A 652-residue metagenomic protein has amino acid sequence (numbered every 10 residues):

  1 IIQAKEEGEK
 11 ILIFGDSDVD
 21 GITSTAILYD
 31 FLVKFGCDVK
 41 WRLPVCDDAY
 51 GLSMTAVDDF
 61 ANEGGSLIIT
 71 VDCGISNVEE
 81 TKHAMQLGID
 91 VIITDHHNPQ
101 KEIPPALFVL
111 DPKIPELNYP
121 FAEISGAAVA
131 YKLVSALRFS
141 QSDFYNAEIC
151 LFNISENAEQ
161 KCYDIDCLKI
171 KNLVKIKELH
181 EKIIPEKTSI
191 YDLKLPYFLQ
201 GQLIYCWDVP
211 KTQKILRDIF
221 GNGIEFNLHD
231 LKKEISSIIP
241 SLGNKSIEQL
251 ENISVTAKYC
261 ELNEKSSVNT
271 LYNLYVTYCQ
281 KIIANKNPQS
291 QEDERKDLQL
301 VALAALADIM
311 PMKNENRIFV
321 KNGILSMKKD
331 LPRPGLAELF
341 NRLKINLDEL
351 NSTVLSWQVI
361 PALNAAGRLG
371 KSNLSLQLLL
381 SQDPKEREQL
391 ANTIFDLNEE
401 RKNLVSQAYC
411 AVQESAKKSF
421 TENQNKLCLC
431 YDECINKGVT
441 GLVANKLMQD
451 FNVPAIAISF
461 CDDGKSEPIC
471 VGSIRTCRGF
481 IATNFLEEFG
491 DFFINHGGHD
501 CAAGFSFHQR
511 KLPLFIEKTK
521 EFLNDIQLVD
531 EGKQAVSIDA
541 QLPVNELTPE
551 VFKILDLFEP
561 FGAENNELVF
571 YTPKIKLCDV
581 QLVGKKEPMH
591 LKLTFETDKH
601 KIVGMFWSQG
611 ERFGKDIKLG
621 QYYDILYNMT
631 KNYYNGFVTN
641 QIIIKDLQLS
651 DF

Functional and structural regions predicted by a protein language model:
I2, E6-L12, S17-T23, Y29-E102 (+4 more regions): N-terminal small/polar loop signature for handling phosphorylated ligands or for N-terminal nucleophile
G15-S24, L303-N316, E349-Q377, C434-Q449 (+4 more regions): Conserved phosphate/anionic-ligand binding catalytic regions in large, soluble enzymes, centered on
K82, L369, K418-Q424, L429-S537 (+1 more regions): Glycine-rich, acidic loop segments that terminate in or are immediately followed by a histidine
G126-A136, L216, I247-E294, L303 (+1 more regions): Acidic, Mg2+-coordinating catalytic module of metal-dependent nucleases/exonucleases that use a two-metal-ion mechanism
Y145-N172: Gly/Thr-rich phosphate-binding beta-strand-loop-beta motif of the actin/hexokinase/Hsp70
N157-C167, I282-Y409: Accessory alpha-helical/coil subdomains and C-terminal extensions that flank or cap enzyme catalytic cores
H180-I239, E264-V268, L274-Y275: Conserved DEDDh/DEDDy metal-dependent 3′-5′ exonuclease domain
K599-I617: Beta-strand/loop nucleic-acid-binding surfaces
